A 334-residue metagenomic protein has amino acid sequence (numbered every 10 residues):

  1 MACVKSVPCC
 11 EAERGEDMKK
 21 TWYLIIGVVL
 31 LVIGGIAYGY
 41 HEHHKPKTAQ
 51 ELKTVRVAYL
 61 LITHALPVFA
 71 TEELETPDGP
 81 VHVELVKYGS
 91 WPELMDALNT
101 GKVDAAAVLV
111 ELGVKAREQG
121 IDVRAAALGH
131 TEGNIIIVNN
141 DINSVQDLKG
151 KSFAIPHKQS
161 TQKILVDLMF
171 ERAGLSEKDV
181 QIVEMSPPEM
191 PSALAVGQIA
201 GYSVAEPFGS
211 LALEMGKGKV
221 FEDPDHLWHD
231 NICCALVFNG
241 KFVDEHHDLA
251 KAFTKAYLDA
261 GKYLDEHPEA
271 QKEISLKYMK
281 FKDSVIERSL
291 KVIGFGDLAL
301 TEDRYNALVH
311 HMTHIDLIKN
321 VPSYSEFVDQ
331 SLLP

Functional and structural regions predicted by a protein language model:
M1-D17: Short, Lys/Arg-enriched N-terminal segments with co-localized hydrophobic residues within the first ~10-30 amino acids
D17-L30: N-terminal Sec-pathway targeting helices
G34-Y40, H82, S160-Q181, K255-V285 (+1 more regions): Ligand-binding clefts/hinges and TM-proximal coupling segments of bilobed small-molecule sensing domains
E42-L175, Q181-E184, A200-E206, K219-F221 (+1 more regions): Short, glycine-/small- and polar/acidic-enriched structural segments that line small-molecule recognition paths
E75-V81, H226-W228, F295-E302: Short, solvent-exposed loop/beta-turn-alpha elements that line the ligand-binding surface or hinge of extracytoplasmic
V110-L112, V183, P188-S275: Pocket-lining segment of extracytoplasmic ligand-binding domains
D244-K319: Secondary-structure end/capping motifs
T313-P334: Conserved C-terminal helix/tail region of periplasmic/extracytoplasmic solute-binding proteins
